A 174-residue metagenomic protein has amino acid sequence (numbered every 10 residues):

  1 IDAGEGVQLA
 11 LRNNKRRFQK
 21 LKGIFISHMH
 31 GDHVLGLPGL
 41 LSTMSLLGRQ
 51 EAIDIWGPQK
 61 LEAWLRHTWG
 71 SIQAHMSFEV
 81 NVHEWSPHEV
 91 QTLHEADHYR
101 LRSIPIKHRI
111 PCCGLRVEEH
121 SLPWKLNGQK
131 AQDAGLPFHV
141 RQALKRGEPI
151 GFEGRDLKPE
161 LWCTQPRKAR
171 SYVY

Functional and structural regions predicted by a protein language model:
I1-K20, Q50, L115-V117, W124 (+1 more regions): Conserved beta-strand hairpin/beta-sheet module of binuclear metal-dependent hydrolase folds, prominently
D2, D32-L35, W64, I110: Residues that form or flank phosphate/diphosphate-binding pockets in enzymes that use nucleotide phosphates
D2-A3, I26, W56-G57, S103 (+1 more regions): Small/polar loops that bind or transfer phosphate-bearing groups
E5-W56, E84-S86: Active-site metal-binding motif and surrounding structural segment of the metallo-beta-lactamase
Q8, F18, G31, L61-E62 (+2 more regions): Alpha-helix N-cap/helix-start and coil->helix boundary motif
R16-Q19, F78, D97-Y99: Structured loop/turn residues at beta-strand edges in well-structured enzyme cores
R49-S86: Active-site neighborhood of divalent metal-dependent phosphoester bond hydrolases
S86-Y174: Metal-dependent phosphodiesterase/nuclease catalytic metal-binding core
